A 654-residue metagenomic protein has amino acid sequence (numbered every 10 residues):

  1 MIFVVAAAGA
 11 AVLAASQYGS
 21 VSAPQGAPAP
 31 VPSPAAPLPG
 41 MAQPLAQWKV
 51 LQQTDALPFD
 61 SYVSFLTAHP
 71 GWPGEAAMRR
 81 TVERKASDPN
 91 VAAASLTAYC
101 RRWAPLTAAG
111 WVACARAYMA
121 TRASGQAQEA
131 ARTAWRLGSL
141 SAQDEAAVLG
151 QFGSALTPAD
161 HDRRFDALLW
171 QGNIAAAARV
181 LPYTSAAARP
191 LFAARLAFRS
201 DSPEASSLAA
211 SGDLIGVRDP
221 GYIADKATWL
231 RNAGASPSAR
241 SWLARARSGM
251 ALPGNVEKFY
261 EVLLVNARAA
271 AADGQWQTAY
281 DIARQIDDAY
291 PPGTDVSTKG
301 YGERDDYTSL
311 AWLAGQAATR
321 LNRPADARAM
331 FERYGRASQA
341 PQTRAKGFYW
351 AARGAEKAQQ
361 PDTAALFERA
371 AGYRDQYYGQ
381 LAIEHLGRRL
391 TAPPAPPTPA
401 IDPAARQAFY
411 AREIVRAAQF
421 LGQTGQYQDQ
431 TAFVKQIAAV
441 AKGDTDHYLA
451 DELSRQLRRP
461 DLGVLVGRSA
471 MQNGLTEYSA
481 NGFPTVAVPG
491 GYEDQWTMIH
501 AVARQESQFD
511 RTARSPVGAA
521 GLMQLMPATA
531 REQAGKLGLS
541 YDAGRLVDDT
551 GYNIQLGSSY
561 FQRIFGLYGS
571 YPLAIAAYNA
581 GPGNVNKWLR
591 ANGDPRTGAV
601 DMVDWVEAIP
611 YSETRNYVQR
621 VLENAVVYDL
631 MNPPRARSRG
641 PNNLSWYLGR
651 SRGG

Functional and structural regions predicted by a protein language model:
V12-A56, E75, P394-I414, Q423: N-terminal leader/linker segments that initiate helical-solenoid repeat arrays
A23-A29, L45-K49, R163-L168, D225-A233 (+3 more regions): Alpha-helical segment of the N-proximal tetratricopeptide repeat
S33, P58-L66, A92-R102, G125-R136 (+11 more regions): Alpha-helical repeat scaffolds
P37-L45, A56-F59, P70-R80, P89-A94 (+19 more regions): Generic helix N-cap/helix-start motif at coil->alpha-helix transitions
V50-L51, T67, E75, R79-D88 (+3 more regions): Alpha-helical adaptor scaffolds
Y62-A68, S238, M250-F259, D273-I286 (+7 more regions): Catalytic glycan-binding domains that act on GlcNAc-containing polysaccharides
A86, Y118, L168, A197 (+6 more regions): Residue at a conserved register position within TPR or TPR-like alpha-solenoid repeats
A371-L421, Y478-A503: Extracellular/periplasmic ectodomains of large secreted or surface enzymes and adhesion receptors
